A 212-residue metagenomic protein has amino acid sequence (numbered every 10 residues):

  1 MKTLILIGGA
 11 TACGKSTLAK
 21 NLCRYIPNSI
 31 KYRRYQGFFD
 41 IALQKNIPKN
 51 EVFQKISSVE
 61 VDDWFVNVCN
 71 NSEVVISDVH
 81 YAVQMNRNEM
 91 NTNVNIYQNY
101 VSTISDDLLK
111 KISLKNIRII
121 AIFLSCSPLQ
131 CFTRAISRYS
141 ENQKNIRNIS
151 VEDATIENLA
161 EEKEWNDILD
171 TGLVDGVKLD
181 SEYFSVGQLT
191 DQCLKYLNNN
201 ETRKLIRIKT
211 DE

Functional and structural regions predicted by a protein language model:
I7: Hydrophobic anchor at the beta1->P-loop junction of P-loop NTPases
A10: P-loop (Walker A) phosphate-binding loop of NTP-binding proteins
C13: ATP-binding Walker
S16: Walker A/P-loop
A19-N70: Conserved substrate/cofactor phosphate-moiety recognition/catalytic segment in nucleotide-dependent phosphotransferases
K55-I117: Glycine-rich phosphate-binding loop used to anchor ATP phosphates in small-molecule kinases, encompassing both
Q84-R87, P128-I136, Q188: Switch/connector loops and helix/strand junctions flanking conserved nucleotide-binding motifs in nucleotide-processing
S137-Q192, R203-E212: Small-molecule kinase domains that catalyze NTP-dependent phosphoryl transfer to phosphate-bearing small molecules
